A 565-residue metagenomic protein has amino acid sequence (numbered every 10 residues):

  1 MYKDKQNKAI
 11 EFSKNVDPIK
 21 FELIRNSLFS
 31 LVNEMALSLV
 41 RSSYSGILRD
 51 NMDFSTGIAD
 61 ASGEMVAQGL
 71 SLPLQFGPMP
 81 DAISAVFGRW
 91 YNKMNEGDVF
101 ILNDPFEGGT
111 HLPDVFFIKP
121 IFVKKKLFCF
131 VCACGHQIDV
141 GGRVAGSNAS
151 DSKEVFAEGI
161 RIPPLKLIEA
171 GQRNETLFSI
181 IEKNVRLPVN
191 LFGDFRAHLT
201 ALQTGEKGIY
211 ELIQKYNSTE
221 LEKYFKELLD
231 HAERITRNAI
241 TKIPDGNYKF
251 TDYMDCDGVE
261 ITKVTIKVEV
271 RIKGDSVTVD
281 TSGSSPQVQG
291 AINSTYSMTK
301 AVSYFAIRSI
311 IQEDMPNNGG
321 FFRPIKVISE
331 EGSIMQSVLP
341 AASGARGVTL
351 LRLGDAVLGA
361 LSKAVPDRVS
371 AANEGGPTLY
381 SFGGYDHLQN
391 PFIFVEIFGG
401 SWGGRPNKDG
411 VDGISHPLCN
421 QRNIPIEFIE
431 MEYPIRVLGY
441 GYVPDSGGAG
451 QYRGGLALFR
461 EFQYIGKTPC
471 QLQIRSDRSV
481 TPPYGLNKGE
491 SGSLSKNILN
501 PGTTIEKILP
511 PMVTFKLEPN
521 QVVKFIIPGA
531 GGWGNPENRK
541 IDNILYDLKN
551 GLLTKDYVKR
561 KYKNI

Functional and structural regions predicted by a protein language model:
Y2-E96, I101-V123, L127-I565: Glycine/proline-enriched, intrinsically flexible loops and inter-domain linkers
